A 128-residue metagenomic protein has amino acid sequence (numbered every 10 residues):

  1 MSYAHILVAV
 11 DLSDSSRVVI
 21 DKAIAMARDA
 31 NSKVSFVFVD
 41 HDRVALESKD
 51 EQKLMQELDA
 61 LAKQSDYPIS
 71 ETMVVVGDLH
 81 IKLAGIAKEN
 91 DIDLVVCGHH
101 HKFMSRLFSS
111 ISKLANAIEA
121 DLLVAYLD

Functional and structural regions predicted by a protein language model:
S2-K49, A117: Small/aliphatic-rich secondary-structure junction motif
I20, S48-D59, F108: Short, surface-exposed alpha-helical segments at coil->helix boundaries
I24, D59, S112-K113: Active-site phosphate/pyrophosphate- and oxyanion-stabilizing loops and adjacent acidic/basic residues in soluble
S65-E71: A short helix-to-beta-strand connector/capping loop
V74-K82: Charged docking surfaces used in two-component/phosphorelay signaling
N90-D128: Gly/Ser-rich helix-loop-strand patches that form or flank binding pockets for ribonucleotide-derived cofactors
